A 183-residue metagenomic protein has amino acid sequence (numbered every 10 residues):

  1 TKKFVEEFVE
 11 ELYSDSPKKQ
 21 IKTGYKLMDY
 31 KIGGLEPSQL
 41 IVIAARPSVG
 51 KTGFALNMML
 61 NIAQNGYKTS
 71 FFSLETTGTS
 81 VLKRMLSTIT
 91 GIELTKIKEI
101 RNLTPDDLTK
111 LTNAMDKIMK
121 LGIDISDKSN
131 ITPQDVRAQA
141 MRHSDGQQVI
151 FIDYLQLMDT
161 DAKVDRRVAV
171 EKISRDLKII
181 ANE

Functional and structural regions predicted by a protein language model:
T1-E93, N113: The Walker A/P-loop phosphate-binding site
Y30, N61-G146, T160-D161: Cytosolic-facing regulatory segments adjacent to core modules
M58, V136, L177: Aromatic/hydrophobic pocket-lining residues that form π-stacking "cages" and hydrophobic walls in ligand
K128, M158-K172: Short, contiguous acidic/charged loop-to-helix segments that flank catalytic cores in large enzymes
V149: Short, Asp-centered acidic motifs that coordinate Mg2+ and/or phosphate in catalytic or ligand-binding sites
L155: Conserved Walker B
A169-E183: Substrate-engagement module of ASCE P-loop NTPases
